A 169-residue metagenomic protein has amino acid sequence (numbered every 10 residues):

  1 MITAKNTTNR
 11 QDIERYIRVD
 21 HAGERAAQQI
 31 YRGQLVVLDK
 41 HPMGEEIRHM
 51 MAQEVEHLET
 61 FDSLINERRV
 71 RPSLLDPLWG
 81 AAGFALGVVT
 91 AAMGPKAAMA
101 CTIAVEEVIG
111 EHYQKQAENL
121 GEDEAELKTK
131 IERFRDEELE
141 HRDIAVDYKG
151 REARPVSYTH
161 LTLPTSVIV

Functional and structural regions predicted by a protein language model:
I2-D20: Disorder-to-helix initiation segments
I13, M43, R71-L74, P95-A98 (+1 more regions): Residue-level recognition of alpha-helical structural elements
D20-G23, A27, Y31-Q34, A81-E140: Acidic/histidine-rich alpha-helical segments that form the ligand environment of transition-metal centers
G44-L78: Conserved alpha-helical segments that form or flank metal/cofactor-binding pockets of metalloenzymes
R71, R151-V156: Short, composition-biased linear "edge" segments at structural boundaries
L139-A153: Short, contiguous alpha-helical
T159-T165: Conserved small/polar residues in nucleotide/adenosyl-binding loops
